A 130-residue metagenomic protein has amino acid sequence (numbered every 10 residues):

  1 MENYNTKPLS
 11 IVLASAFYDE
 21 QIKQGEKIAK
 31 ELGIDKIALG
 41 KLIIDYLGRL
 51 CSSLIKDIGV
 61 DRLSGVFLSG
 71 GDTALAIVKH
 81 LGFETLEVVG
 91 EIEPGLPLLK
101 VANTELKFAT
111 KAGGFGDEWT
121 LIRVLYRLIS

Functional and structural regions predicted by a protein language model:
M1-S130: Active-site catalytic microenvironments in core metabolic enzymes, especially phosphate/sugar-handling
